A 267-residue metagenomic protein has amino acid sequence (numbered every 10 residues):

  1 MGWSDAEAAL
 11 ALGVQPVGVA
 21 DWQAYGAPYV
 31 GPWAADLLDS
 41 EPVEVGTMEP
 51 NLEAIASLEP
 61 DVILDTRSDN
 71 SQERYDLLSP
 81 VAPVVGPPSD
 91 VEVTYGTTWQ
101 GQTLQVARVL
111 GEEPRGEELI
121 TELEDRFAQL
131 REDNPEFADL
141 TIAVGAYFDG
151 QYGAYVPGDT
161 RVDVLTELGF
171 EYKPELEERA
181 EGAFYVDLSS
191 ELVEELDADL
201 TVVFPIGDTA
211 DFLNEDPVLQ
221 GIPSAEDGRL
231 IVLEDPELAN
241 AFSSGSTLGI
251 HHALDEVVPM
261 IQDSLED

Functional and structural regions predicted by a protein language model:
M1-L12, R115-E175: Basic- and aromatic-lined ligand-binding clefts that recognize polyanionic substrates
G2-A54, R67: A short, structured surface patch at a secondary-structure boundary
D5, Y75-E113, N214-E237: Charged, glycine-enriched surface loops/patches that mediate electrostatic binding to polyanionic ligands
V19-A20, A24-P28, S71-E73, P88-Q105 (+3 more regions): Extracytoplasmic ligand-binding site segments that recognize negatively charged/polar headgroups
E44-L52, R179-S189: Short helix-initiation/N-cap motifs at beta->coil->alpha
E59-D65, P83, V193, D197-D199: Proline-aspartate-enriched helix->loop->beta-strand connector
A82-F148, S243-D267: Extracytoplasmic substrate-binding proteins
L196-D267: Structured C-terminal subdomain patch of bacterial secreted/periplasmic proteins
